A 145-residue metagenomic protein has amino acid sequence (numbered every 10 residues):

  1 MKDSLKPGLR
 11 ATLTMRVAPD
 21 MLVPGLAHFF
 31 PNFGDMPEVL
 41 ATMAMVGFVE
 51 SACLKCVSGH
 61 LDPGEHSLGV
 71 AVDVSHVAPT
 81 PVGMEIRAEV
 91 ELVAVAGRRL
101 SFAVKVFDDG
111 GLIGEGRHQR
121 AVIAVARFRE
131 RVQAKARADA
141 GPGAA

Functional and structural regions predicted by a protein language model:
K2-L40: Catalytic strand-loop segment that frames the active site of acyl-thioester-processing enzymes
L9-L13, L68-V72, M84-A88, R98-L100 (+1 more regions): A generic structural signal for short beta-strands and their flanking turns/coil linkers
T14-A18, S75, R117-A121: Generic structural detector for well-ordered beta-strands
V39-G47: Short, conserved micro-motifs enriched in small and acidic residues
C53-R87: Hydrophobic beta-strand-centered segment that forms part of the acyl-chain substrate-binding groove
P81-V82, E91-A145: HotDog/MaoC-like acyl-thioester-processing domains
